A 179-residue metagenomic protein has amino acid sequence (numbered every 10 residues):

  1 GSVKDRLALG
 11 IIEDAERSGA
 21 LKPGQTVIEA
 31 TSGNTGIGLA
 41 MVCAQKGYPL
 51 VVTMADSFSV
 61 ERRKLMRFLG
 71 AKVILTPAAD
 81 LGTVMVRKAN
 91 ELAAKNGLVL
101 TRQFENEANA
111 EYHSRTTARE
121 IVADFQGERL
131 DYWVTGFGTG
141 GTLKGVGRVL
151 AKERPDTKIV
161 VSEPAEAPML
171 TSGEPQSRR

Functional and structural regions predicted by a protein language model:
G1-R179: PLP-dependent amino-acid enzyme catalytic core
